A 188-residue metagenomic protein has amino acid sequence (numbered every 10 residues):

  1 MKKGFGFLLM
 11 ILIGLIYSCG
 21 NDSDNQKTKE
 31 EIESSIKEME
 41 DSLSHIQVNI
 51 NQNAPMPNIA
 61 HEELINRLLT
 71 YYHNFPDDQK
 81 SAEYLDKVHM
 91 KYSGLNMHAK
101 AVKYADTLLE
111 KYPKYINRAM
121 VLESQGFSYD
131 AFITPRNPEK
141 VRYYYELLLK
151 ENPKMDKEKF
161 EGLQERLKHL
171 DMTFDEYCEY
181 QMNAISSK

Functional and structural regions predicted by a protein language model:
L15-S18: C-terminal motif of bacterial Sec signal peptides marking the signal peptidase cleavage site
G20-K37: Bacterial Sec signal peptide processing site at the extreme N-terminus
S35, M39-S42, L85, L122 (+1 more regions): TPR repeat positional signature
I36-Q79: Post-signal-peptide N-terminal segment of Sec-exported extracytoplasmic proteins
S44-P55, M90-N96, I116, G126-P135 (+2 more regions): Short coil/turn linking the two alpha-helices of tandem helical-hairpin repeats
A54-R67, G94-D106, N137-K140: Helix-turn-helix repeat elements of alpha-solenoid scaffolds
Y72-S81, E110-R118, P135, L149-Q164: Short solvent-exposed coil/turn linkers within tandem alpha-helical repeat scaffolds
E151-K188: Terminal, low-structured helical/coil segments at or just beyond the last alpha-helical repeat
